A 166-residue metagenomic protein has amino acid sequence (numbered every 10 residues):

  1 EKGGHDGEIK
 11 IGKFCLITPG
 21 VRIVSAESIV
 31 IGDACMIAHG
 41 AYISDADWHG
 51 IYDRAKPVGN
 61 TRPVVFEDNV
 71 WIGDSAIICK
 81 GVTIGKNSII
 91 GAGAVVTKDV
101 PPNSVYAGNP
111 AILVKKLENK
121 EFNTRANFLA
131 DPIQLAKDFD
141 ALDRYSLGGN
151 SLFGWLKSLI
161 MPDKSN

Functional and structural regions predicted by a protein language model:
E1-V82, L117-E118: Flexible, glycine/small-residue-enriched loop-and-beta-strand segment within the central core of proteins
G7-K13, K56-C79, N109-N166: C-terminal segments of enzyme domains that contribute to small-molecule binding surfaces
M36, S88-I89: Short alpha-helix at the nucleotide-sugar/activated-sugar donor binding site of glycosyltransferases and closely
E67, I89-G91, V95: A generic "structured core" feature
V82, A94, V100, N109: Short beta-to-alpha loop/turn elements within the nucleotide-binding domains of ABC transporters
G85-S88, P101-N103: Conserved catalytic segment of ABC-fold P-loop ATPases
K98-N103, I133: Short arginine-rich
Y106: Conserved active-site beta-strand element of glycosyltransferases/polysaccharide synthases
